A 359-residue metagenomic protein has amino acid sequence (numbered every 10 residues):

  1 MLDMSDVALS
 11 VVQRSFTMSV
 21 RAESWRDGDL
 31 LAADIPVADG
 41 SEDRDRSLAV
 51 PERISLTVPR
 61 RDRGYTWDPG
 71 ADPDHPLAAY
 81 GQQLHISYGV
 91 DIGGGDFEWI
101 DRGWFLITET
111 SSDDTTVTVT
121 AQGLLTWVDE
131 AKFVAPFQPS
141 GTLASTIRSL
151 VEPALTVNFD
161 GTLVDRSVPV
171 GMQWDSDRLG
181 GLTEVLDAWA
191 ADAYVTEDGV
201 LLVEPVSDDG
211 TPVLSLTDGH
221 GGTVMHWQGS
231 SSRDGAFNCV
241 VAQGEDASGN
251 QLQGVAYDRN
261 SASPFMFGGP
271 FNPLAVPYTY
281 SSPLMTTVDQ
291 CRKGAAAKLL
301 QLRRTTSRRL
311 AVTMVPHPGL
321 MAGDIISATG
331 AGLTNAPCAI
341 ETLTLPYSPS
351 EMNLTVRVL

Functional and structural regions predicted by a protein language model:
M1-L31, E197, P205-S350: Acidic, small/polar-enriched beta strand-loop surface segments
M1-V134, D187-A190, Y194-V195, E204 (+1 more regions): Assembly/oligomerization scaffold segments
D43, W127-S149, N158-E184, D208 (+3 more regions): Short acidic/polar beta-strand-loop edge motifs in secreted extracellular and Gram-negative envelope-associated
I54-T57, T116-Q122, V200-L202, A311-T313 (+1 more regions): A generic structural motif
G70-L77, L163, V315-G319: Short, surface-exposed secondary-structure edge patches
I147-N158, G244, S248: A structural motif
L155-L163, A188-V200: Short, well-structured beta-strand/strand-turn elements
